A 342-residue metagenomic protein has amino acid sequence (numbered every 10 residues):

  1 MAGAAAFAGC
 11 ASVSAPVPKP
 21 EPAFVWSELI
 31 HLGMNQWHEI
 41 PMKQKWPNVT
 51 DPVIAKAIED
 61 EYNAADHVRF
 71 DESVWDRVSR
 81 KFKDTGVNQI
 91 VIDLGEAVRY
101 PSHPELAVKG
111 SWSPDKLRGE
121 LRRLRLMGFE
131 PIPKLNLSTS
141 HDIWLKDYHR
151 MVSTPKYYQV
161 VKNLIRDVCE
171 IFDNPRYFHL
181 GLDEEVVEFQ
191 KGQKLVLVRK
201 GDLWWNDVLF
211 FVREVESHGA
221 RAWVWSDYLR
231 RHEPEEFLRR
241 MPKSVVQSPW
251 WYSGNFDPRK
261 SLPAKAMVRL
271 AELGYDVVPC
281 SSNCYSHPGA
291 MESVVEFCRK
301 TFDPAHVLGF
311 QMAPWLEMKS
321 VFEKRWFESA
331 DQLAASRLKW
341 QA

Functional and structural regions predicted by a protein language model:
M1-S14: N-terminal export signals
K19-F24, I171-F172, L238-P242, L270 (+1 more regions): Extracellular/periplasmic catalytic domains that process cell-envelope and extracellular macromolecules
L29-V246, W251: Aromatic-lined carbohydrate-binding surfaces of glycoside hydrolases
I30-G33, S226-Y228, W250-Y252, S281-C284 (+2 more regions): Structural motif
K83, C169, A271, R299-D303: Non-catalytic positions within long, well-ordered alpha-helices that form the structural scaffold/packing of enzyme
G110-K116, S261-P263, S293-V294: Charged helix-capping and loop-helix junction motifs
E233-Y285, G289: Glycoside hydrolase catalytic-domain groove-lining segments
V278-A342: Substrate-binding cleft of secreted/luminal carbohydrate-active enzymes
